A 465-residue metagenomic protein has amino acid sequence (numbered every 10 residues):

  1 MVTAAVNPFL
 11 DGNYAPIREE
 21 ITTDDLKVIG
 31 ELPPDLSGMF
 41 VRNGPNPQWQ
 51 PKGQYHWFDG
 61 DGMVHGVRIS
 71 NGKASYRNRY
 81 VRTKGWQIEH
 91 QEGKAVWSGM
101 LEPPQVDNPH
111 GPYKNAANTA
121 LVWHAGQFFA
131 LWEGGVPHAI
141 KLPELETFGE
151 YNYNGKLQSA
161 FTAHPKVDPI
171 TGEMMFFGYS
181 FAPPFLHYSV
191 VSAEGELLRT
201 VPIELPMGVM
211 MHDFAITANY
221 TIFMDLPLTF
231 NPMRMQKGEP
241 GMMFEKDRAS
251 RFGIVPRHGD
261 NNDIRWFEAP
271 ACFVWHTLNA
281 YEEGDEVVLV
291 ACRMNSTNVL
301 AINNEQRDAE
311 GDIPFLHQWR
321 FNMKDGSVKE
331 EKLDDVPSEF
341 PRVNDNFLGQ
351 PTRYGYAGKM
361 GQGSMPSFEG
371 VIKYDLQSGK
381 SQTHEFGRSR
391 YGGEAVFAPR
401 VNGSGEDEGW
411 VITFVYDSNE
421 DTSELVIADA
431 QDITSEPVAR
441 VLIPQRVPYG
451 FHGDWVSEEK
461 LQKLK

Functional and structural regions predicted by a protein language model:
M1-K465: Beta-propeller domains
